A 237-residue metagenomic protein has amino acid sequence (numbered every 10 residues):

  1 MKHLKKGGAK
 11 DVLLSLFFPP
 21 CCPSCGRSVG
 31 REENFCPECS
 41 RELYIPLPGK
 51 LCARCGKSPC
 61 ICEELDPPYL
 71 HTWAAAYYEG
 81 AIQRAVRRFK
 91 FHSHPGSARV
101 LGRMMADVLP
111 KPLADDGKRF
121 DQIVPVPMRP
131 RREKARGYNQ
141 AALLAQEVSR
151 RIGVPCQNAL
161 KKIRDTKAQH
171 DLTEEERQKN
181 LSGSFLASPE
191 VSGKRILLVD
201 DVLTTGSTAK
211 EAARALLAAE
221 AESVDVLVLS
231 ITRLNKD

Functional and structural regions predicted by a protein language model:
M1-D200, T204-D237: Glycine-rich phosphate/pyrophosphate-handling loop used in enzymes and phosphotransfer proteins
